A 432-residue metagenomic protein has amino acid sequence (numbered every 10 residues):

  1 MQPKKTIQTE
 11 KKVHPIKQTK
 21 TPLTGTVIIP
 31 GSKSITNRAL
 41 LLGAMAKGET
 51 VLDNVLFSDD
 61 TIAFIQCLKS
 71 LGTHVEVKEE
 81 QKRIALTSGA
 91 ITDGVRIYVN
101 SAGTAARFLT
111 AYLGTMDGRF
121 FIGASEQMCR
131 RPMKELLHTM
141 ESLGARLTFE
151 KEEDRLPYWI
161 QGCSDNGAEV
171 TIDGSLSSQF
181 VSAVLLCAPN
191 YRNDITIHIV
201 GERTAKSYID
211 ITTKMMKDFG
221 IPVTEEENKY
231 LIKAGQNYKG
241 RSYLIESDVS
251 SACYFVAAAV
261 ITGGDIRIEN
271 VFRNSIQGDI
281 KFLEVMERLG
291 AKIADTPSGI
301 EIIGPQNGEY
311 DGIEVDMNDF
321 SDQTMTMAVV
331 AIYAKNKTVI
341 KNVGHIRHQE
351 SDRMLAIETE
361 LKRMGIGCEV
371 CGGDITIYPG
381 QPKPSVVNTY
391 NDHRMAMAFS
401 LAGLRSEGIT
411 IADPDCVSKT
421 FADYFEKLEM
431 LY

Functional and structural regions predicted by a protein language model:
M1-Y432: Structural preference for solvent-exposed beta-strand-turn elements and adjacent flexible terminal/loop segments within
